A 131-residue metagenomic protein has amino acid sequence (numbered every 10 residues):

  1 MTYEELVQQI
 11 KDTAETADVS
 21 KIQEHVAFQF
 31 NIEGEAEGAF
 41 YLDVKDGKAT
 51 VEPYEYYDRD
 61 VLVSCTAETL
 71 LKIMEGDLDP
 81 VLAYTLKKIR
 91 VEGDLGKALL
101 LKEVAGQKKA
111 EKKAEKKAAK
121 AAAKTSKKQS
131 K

Functional and structural regions predicted by a protein language model:
M1-K131: Feature captures hydrophobic
